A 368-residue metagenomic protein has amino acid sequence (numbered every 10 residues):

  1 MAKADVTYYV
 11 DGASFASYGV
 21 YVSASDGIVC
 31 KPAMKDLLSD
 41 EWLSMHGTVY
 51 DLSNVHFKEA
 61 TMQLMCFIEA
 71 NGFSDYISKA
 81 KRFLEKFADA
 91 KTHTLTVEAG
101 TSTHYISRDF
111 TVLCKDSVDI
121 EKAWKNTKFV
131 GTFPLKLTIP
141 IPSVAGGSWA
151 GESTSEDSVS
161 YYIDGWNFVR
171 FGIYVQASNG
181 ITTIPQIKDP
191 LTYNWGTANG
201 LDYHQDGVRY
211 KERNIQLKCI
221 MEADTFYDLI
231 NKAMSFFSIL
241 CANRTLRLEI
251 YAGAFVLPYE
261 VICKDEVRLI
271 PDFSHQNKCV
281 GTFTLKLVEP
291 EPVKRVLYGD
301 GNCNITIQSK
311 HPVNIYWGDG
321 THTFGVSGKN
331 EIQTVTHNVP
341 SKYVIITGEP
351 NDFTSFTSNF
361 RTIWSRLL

Functional and structural regions predicted by a protein language model:
M1-N304, Q308-K310, E349-L368: Extracellular/virion structural assembly segments
D300-Q308, W317-D319, H337-V339: Extended, folded domain segments that form the structural surfaces/walls around functional sites
H311-N330: Short acidic/polar micro-motifs centered on Gly/Asp/Asn
F324-V326, N330, T347-G348, F356-N359: First exposed extracellular module after export/assembly in secreted or surface-exposed proteins
K329-I346: Solvent-exposed segments in extracellular or luminal domains encompassing
